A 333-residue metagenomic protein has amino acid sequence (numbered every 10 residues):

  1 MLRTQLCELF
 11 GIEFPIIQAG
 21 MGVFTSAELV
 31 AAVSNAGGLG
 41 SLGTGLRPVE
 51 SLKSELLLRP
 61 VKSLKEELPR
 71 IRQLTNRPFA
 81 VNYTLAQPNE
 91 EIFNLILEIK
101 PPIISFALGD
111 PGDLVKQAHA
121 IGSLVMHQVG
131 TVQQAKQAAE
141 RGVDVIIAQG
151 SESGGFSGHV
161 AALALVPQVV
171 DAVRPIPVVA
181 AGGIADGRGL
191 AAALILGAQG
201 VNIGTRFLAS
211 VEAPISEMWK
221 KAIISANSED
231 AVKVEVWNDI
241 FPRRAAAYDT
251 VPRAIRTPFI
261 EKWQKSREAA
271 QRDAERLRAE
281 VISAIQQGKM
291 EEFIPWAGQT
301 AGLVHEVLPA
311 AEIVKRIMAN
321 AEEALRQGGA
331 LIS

Functional and structural regions predicted by a protein language model:
M1-P177: Active-site entrance/lid segments in N-terminal catalytic domains of soluble metabolic enzymes
Q128, G182-G183: Conserved acidic functional residues
H159, A164-V179, A185-S333: Conserved active-site-proximal phosphate/metal-binding subdomains
